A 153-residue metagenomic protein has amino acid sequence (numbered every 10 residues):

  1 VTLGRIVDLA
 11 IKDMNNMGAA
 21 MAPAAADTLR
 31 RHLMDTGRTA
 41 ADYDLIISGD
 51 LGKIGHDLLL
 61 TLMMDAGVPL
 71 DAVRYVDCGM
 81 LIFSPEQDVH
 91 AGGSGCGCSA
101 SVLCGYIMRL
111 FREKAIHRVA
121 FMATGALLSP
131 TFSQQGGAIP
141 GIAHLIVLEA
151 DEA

Functional and structural regions predicted by a protein language model:
V1-R30, D35-T36, A72-M80, R118-A123 (+1 more regions): Condensing-enzyme catalytic core mediating Claisen C-C bond formation in acyl metabolism
L3-V7, I47-K53, G125-A126: Glycine-rich beta-alpha junction loops
I6-D8, N16-A20, A24-D42, I54-M63 (+4 more regions): Conserved active-site "lid/cap" helical segment
D42-G49, A120: Short glycine-rich phosphate-binding loop at a beta-alpha junction
L51-A66, T131-A138: Short glycine/threonine-rich loop-to-helix capping motif typified by GTGT followed within a few residues by an Asp-Pro
D65-V102: Conserved catalytic cysteine-centered active-site region of acyl-thioester-dependent Claisen-condensing enzymes
G105-M108, E152: Soluble secreted/lumenal catalytic domains with histidine-centered metal-binding or acid-base catalytic motifs
V119, L128-P130: Short, solvent-exposed loop/turn segments at secondary-structure junctions
